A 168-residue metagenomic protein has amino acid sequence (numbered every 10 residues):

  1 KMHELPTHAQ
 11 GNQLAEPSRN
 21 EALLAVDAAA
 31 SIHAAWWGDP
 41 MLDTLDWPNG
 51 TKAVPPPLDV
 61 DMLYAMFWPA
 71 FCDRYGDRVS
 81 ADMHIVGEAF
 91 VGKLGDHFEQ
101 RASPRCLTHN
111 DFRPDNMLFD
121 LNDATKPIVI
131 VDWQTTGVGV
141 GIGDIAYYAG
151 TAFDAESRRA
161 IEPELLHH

Functional and structural regions predicted by a protein language model:
K1-T7: Conserved short submotifs of the Hanks-type protein kinase catalytic core that shape the nucleotide-binding pocket
H3, L23-V26, A30-H33, A146-A149 (+1 more regions): Short, well-ordered alpha-helical packing segments
T7-H109, D120-A124: ATP-dependent phospho-/nucleotidyl transfer catalytic cores
Q10-A15, I130-V131, A149-A155: Glycine- and acidic
D111, D132: Conserved catalytic-loop position in the HRD/HxD motif
P114-D115, F119: Catalytic-loop Lys-Pro-X-Asn motif of eukaryotic-like protein kinases
T135-H168: Active-site activation/catalytic loop segments of kinase-like enzymes and analogous catalytic loops in related
